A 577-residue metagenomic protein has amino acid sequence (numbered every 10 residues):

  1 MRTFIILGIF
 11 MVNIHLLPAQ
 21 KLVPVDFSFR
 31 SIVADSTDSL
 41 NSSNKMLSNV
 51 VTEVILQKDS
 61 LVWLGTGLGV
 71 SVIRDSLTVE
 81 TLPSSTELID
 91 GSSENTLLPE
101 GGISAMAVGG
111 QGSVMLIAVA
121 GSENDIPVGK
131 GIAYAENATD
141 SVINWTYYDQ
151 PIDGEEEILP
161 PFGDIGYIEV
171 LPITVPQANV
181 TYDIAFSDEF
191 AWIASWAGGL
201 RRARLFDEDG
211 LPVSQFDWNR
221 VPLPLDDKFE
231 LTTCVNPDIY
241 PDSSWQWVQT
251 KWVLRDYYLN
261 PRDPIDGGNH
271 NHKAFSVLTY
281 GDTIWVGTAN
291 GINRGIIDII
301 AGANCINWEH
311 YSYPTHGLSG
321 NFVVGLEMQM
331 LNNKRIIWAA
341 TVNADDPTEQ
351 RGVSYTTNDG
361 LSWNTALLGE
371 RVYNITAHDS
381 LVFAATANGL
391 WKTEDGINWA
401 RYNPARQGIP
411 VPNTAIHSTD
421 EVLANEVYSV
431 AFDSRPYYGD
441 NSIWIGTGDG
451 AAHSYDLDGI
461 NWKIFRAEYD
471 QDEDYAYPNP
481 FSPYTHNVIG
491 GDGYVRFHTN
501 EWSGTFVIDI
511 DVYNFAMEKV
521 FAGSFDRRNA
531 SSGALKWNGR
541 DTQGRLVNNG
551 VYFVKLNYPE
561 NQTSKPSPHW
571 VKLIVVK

Functional and structural regions predicted by a protein language model:
S28-S43, P83-L97, T146-V175, Q215-G267 (+3 more regions): Surface-exposed loop and turn segments in beta-propeller and other repeat-based domains that flank or scaffold
D35-S71: Beta-strand-rich domains and repeat architectures in extracellular enzymes and scaffolds, especially beta-propellers
L61-L64, V114-L116, F190-I193, T283-V286 (+5 more regions): Conserved beta-propeller blade signature
G69-S71, G121-P127, G198-R201, G291-N293 (+4 more regions): Short glycine/acidic-enriched loop and turn motifs that connect beta-strands
I73, A135-A138, R202-A203, G295 (+3 more regions): Conserved Ser/Thr-centered positions that define the repeating blades of beta-propeller domains
E426-E473: Blade-level signature of beta-propeller repeat domains, shared across WD40, Kelch, NHL, RCC1 and BNR/Asp-box propellers
Y469-D511, N561-S567: Glycine-centered coil/turn sites that cap beta-strands in beta-rich domains
F553-K577: C-terminal tail/sorting-segment detector
